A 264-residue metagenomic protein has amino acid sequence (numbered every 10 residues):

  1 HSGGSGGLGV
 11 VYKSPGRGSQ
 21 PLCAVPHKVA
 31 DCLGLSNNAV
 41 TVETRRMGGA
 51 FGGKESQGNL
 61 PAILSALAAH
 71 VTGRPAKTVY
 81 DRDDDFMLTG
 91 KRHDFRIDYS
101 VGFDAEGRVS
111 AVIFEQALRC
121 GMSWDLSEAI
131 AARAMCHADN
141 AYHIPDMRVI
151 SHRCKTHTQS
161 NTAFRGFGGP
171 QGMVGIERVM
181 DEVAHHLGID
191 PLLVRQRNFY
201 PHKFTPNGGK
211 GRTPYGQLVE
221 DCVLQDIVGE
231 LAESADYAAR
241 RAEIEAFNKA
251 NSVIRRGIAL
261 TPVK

Functional and structural regions predicted by a protein language model:
H1-S14: Single conserved hydrophobic/aromatic residue that forms the stacking wall/gate of nucleotide- or nucleobase-binding
S14-K264: Structural alpha/beta core scaffold segments of enzyme domains
